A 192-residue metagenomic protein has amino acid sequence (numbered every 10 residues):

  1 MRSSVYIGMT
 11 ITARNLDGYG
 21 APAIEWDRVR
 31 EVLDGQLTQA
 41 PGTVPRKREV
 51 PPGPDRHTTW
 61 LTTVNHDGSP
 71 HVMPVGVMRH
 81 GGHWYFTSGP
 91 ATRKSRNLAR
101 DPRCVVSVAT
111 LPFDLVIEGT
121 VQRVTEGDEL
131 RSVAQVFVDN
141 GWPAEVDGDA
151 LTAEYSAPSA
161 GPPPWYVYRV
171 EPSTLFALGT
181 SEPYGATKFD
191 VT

Functional and structural regions predicted by a protein language model:
M1-T38, F113-T192: Charged, gly/pro-rich active-site loop segments
A23-P74: An N-terminal domain-cap segment
V50-H57, V77-R79, V136-N140, R169-P172: Solvent-exposed, well-ordered amphipathic alpha-helical segments that flank/support binding or catalytic loops
V50-P51, R96, A157-A160: Short secondary-structure boundary/capping segments
R56-P90, R96-L98, C104-V108, V116-T120: Short beta-strand segments
G89-A91, S181-E182: Secondary-structure transition/turn motif
T92-R93, D128: A generic structural signal for alpha-helix starts
R93, T110, Y184: Residue-level signal for pocket-adjacent positions within structured domains
